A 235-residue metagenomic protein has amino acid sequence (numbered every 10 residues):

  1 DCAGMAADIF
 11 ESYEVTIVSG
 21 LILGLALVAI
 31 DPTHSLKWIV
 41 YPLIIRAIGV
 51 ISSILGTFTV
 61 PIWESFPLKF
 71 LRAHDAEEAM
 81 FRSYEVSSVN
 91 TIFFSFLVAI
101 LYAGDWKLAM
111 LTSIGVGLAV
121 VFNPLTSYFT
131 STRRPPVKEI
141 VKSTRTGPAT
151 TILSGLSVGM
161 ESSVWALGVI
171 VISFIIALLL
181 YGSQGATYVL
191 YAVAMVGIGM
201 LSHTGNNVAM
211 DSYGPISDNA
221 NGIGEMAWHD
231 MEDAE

Functional and structural regions predicted by a protein language model:
C2-E235: Hydrophobic packing and interface segments
